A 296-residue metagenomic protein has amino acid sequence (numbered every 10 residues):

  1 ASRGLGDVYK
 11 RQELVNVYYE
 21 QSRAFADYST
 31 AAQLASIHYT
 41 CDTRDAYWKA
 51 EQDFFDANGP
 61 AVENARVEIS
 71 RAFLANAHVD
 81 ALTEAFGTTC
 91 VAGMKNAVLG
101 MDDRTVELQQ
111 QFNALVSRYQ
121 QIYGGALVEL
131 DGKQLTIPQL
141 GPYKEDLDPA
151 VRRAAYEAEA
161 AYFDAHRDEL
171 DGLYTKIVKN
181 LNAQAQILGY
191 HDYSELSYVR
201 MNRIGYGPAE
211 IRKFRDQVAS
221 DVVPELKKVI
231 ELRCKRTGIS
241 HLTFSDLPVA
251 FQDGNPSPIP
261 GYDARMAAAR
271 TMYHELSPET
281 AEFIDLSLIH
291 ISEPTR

Functional and structural regions predicted by a protein language model:
A1-G261, A268-R270: A well-structured
D253-S292, R296: Auxiliary, metal-adjacent structural segments of Zn-dependent hydrolase domains
